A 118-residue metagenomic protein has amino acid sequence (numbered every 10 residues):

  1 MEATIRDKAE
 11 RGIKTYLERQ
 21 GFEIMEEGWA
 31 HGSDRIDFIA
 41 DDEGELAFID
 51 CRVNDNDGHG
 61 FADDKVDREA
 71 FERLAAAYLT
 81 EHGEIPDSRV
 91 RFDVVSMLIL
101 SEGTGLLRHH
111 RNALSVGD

Functional and structural regions predicted by a protein language model:
M1-G28: Acidic-basic catalytic patches of nuclease active cores, encompassing PD-(D/E)XK and other metal-cofactor nuclease
E10, D37, D50, D93: Acidic active-site catalytic centers that drive phospho-/nucleotidyl reactions and related ester hydrolyses
R19-L46: Active-site metal-binding core of divalent-cation-utilizing nuclease and nuclease-like domains
M25-E26, E81-G83: Short helix-to-loop capping/linker segments positioned immediately adjacent to catalytic or ligand/cofactor-binding
W29, C51-V53, N112: Active-site donor-binding loop signature of nucleotide-sugar glycosyltransferases
F38-G58, F71: Conserved catalytic cores of phosphodiester-cleaving nucleases, focusing on short active-site segments
D55-A77: Mg2+/Mn2+-dependent nuclease catalytic core
H82-D118: Domain-level recognition of nuclease-like catalytic cores that cleave nucleotide substrates
